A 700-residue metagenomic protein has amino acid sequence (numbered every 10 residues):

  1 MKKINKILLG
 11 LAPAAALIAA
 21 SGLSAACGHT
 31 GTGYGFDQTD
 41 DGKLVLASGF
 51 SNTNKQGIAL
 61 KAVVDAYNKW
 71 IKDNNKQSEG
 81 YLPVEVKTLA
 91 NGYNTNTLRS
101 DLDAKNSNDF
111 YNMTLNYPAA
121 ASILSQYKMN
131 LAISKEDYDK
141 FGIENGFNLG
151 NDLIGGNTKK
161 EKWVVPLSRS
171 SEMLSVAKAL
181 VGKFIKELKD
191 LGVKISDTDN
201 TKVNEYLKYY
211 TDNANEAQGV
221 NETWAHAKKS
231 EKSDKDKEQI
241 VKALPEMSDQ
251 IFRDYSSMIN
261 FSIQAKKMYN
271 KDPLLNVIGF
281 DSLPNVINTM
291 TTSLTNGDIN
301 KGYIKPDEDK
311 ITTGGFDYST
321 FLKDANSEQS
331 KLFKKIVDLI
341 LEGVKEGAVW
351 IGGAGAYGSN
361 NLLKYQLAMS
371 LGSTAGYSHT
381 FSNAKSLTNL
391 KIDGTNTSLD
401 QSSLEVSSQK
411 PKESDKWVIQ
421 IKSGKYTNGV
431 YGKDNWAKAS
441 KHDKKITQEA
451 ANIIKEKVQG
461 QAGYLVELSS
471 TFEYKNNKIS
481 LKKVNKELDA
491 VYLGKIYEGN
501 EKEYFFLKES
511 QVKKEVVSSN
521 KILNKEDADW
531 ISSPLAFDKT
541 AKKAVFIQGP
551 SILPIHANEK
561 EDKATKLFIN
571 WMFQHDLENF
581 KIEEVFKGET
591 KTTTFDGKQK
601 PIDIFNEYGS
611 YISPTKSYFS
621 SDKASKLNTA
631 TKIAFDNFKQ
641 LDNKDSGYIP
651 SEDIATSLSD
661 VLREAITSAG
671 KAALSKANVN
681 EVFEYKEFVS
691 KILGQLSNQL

Functional and structural regions predicted by a protein language model:
A16-S122, Y138, G694-L700: Conserved N-terminal structural module of periplasmic/extracytoplasmic solute-binding proteins
S48-N52, L82-L153, V165-K178, I251-S257 (+2 more regions): Ligand-binding clamshell of periplasmic/extracellular solute-binding protein-like
Y117-E222, K513-P534: Hinge/lid segment of periplasmic solute-binding proteins
E161-V165, T198-S319, Y365-L367, G372: Extracytoplasmic/periplasmic solute-binding protein
L174-K178, Q420-K441, K542-E561, K581: A bilobed periplasmic-binding-protein/Venus flytrap-type ligand-binding module shared by bacterial periplasmic
Y255, I259-Q264, T289-N361, S378-S518 (+1 more regions): Glycine-centered hinge/linker elements that transmit conformational signals in sensory and ligand-binding systems
S440-H442, Q459-A462, I569-Y618: Periplasmic-binding protein-like
N606-Q699: C-terminal capping/gating helix-and-loop segments adjacent to ligand/active sites or protein-protein/ligand interfaces
